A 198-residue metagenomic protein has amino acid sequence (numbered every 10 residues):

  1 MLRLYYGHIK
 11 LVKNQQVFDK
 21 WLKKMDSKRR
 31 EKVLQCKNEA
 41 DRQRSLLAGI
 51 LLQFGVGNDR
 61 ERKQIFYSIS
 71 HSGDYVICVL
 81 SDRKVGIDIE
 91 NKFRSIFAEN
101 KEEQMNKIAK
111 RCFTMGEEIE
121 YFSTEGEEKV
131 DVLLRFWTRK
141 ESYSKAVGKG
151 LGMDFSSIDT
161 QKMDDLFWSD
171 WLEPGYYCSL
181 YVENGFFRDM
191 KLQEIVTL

Functional and structural regions predicted by a protein language model:
M1-L198: Core catalytic alpha/beta fold that binds nucleotide/phospho-ligands
